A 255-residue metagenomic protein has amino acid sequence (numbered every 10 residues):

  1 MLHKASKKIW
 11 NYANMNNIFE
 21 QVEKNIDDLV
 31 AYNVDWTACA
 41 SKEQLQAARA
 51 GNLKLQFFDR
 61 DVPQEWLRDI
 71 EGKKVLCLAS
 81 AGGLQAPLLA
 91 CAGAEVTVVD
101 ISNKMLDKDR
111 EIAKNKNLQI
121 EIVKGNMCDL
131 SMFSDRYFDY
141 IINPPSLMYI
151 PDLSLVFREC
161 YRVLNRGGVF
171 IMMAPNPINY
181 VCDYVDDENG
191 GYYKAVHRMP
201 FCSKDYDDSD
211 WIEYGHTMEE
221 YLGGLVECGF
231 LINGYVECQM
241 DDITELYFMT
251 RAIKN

Functional and structural regions predicted by a protein language model:
A40-K73: Conserved alpha-helix/loop element of class I SAM-dependent methyltransferases that forms part of the SAM/SAH-binding
K73-D129: Class I SAM-dependent methyltransferase SAM/SAH-binding core
C128-I141: A short acidic, Gly/Pro-enriched loop at the edge of an enzyme's catalytic core that lines a small-molecule cofactor
D139-S154: A short SAM/SAH-binding and catalytic strip from SAM-dependent methyltransferases
S154-V169: A short glycine-rich, Lys/Arg-flanked "PGG" loop and its adjoining helix->strand segment in the class I
V169-F201: Conserved class I S-adenosyl-L-methionine
M172-A174, I178-Y180, D205-E220: Acceptor-substrate binding/catalytic loop of class I
I212-Y235: Short alpha-helix
